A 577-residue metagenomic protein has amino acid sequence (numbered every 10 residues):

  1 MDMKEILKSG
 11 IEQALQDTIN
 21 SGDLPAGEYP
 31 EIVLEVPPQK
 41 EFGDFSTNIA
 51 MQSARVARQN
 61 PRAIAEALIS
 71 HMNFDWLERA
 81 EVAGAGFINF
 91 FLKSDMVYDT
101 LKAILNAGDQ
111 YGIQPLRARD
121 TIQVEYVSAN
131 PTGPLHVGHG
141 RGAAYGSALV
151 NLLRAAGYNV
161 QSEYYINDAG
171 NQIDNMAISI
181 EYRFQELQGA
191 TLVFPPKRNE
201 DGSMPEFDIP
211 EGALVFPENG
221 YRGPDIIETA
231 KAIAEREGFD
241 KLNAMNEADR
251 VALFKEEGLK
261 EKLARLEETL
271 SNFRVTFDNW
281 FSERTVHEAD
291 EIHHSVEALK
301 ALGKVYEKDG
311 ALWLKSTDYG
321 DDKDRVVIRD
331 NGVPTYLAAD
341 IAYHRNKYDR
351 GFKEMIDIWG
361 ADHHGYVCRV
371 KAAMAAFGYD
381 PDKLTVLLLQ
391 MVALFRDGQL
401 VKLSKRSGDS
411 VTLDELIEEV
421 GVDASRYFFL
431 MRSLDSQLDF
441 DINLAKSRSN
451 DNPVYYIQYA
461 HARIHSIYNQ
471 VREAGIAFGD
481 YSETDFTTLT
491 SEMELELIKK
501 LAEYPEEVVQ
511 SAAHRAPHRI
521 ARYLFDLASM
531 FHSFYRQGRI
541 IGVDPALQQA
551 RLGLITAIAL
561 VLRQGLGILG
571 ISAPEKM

Functional and structural regions predicted by a protein language model:
M1-Y98, D109, L116-M577: Non-catalytic interaction-recognition regions
D99-I104: Short, charged, solvent-exposed linker or helix-capping segments at domain edges/interfaces that act as flexible hinges
